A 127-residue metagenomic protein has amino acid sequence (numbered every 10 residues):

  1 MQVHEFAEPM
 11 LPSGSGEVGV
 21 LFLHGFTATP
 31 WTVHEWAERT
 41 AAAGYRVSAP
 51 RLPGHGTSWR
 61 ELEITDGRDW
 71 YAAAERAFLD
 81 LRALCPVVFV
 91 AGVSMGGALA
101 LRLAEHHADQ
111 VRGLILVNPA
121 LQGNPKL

Functional and structural regions predicted by a protein language model:
Q2-V18: Short beta-strand-to-loop junctions in surface cap/lid or active-site-entrance loops
L21-T27: The conserved beta1-alpha1 loop
T27-E38: The serine-hydrolase catalytic nucleophile loop
T40-E61: Conserved alpha/beta-hydrolase
S58-F89: Catalytic nucleophile-loop/oxyanion-hole region of alpha/beta-hydrolase and closely related hydrolase-like folds
G92-G96, A100: Gly/Ala-rich beta-loop-alpha elbow adjacent to hydrolase catalytic centers
I115-P125: Active-site nucleophile loop of the alpha/beta-hydrolase fold
